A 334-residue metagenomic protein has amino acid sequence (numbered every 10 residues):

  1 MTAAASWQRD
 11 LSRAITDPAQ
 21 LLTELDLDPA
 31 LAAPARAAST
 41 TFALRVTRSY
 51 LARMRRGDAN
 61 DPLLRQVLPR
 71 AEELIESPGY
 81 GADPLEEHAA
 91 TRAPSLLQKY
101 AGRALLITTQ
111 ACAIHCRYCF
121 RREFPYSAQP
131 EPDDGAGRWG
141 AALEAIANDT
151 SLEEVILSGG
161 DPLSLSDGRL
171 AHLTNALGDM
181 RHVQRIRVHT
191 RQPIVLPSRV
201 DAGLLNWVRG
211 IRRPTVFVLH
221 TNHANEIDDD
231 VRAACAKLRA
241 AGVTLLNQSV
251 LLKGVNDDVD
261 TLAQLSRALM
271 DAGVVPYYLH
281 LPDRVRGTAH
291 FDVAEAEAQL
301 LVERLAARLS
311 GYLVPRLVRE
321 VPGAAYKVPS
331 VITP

Functional and structural regions predicted by a protein language model:
M1-K99: Flexible, acidic/Gly-rich N-terminal and inter-domain linker regions that tether and position cofactor-handling modules
A43, A89-R121: N-terminal pre-triad scaffold of radical SAM enzymes
Y50, C116, Y277: Conserved, mostly hydrophobic/aromatic
S95, Q129-P130, G137: Domain-level signature for proteins that mediate thiol-based redox and metal-cofactor handling
C119, G135, L177: Phosphate-binding glycine-rich loops and their immediate beta-loop-alpha structural context
C119-E131: Iron-sulfur (Fe-S) cluster-binding segments and ferredoxin-like electron-carrier domains, especially [2Fe-2S]
W139-E154, L163-L309: Conserved AdoMet/S-adenosylmethionine-binding subsite of the radical SAM
Q299-P334: C-terminal accessory regions of radical SAM enzymes
